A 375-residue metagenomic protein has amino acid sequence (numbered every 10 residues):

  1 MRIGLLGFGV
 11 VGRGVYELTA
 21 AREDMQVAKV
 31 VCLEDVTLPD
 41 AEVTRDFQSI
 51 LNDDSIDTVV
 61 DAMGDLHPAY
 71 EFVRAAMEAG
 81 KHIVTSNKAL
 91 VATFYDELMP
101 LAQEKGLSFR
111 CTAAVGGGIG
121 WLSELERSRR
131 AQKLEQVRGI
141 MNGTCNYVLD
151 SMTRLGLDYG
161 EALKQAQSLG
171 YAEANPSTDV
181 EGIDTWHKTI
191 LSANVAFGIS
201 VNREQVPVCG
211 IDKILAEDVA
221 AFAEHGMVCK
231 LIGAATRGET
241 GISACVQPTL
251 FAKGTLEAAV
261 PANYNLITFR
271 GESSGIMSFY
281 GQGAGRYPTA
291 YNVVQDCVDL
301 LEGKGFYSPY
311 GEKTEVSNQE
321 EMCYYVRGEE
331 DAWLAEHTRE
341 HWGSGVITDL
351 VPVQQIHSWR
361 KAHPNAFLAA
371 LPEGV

Functional and structural regions predicted by a protein language model:
R2-E17: Glycine-rich adenosine-cofactor-binding loop
A21-P39: NAD(P)-binding Rossmann-fold cofactor-contacting core
E42, L134-R138, N146-L149, T153 (+3 more regions): Catalytic, metal-anchored helix/loop core of enzyme active sites in primary metabolism
R45-A62, L66-S86: Rossmann-fold NAD(P) dinucleotide-binding segment
Y70-V73, K88-R127: Rossmann-fold NAD(P)-binding glycine/threonine-rich loop
W121-L134, C145-G160, H187-V201, D296: Oxidoreductase and adenylate-handling cofactor-binding alpha/beta cores
E161-L266, G285: Substrate-binding/catalytic subdomain of NAD(P)-dependent oxidoreductase enzymes
C297-D299, G303-V375: A conserved regulatory-domain signal marking ACT and ACT-like small-molecule sensing domains and adjacent regulatory
